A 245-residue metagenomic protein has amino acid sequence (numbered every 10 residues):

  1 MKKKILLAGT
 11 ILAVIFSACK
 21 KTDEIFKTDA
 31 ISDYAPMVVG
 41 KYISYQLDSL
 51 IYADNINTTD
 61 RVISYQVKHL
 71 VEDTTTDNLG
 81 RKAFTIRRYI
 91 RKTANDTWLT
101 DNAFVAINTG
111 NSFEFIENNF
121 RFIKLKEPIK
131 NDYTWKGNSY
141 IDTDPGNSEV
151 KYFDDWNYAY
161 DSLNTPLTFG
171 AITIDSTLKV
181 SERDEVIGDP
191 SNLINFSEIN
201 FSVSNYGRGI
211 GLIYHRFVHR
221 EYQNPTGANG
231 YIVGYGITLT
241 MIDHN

Functional and structural regions predicted by a protein language model:
M1-K4, K20-K21: Positively charged n-region of N-terminal signal peptides that target proteins for export
I5-A13: Sec-dependent N-terminal signal peptides
I15-A18: C-terminal motif of bacterial Sec signal peptides marking the signal peptidase cleavage site
K20-N245: Conserved functional acidic sites
